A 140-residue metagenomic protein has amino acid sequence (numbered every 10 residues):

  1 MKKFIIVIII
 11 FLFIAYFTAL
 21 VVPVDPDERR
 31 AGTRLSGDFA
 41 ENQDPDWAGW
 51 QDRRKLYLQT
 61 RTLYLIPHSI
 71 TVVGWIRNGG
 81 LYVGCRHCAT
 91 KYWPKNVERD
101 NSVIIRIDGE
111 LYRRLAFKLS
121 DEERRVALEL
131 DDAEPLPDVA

Functional and structural regions predicted by a protein language model:
K3-V21: Hydrophobic membrane-insertion alpha-helices, especially the h-region of bacterial N-terminal signal peptides
V7, D38, P45, C88-A140: Short, structured beta-strand-loop surface elements
V21-P67: Short, conserved active-site entrance elements at the starts or edges of catalytic domains
R53-C88, L115-F117: Short beta-strand segments
